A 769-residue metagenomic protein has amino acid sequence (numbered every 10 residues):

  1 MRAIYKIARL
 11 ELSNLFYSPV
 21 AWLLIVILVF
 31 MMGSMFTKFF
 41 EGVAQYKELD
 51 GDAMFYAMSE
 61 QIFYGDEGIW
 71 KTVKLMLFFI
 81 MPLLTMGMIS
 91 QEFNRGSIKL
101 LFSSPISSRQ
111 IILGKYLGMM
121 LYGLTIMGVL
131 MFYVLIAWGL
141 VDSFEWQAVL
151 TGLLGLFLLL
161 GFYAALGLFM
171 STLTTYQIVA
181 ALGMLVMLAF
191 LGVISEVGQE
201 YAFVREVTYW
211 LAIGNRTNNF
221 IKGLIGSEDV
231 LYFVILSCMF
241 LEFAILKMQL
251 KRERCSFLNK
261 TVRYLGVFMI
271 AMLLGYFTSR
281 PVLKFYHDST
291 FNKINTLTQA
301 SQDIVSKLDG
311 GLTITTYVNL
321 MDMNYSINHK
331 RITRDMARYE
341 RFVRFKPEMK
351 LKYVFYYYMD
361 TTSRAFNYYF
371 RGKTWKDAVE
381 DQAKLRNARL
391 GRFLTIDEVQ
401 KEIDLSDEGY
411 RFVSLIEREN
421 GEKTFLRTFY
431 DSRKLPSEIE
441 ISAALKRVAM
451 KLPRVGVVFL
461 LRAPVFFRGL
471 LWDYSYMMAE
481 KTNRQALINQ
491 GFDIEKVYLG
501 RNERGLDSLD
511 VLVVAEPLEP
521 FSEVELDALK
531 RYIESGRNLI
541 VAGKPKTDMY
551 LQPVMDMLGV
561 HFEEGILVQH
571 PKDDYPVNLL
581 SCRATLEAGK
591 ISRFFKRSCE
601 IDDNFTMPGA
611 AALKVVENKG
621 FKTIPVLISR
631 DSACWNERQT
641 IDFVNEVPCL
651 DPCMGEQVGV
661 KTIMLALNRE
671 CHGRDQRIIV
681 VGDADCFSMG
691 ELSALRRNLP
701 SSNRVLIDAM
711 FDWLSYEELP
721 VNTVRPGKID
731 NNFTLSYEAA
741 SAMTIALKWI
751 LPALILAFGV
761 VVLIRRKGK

Functional and structural regions predicted by a protein language model:
M1-I80, L84, Y116, K247-E253: Hydrophobic alpha-helical transmembrane segments
A8-V29, T175-L185, N259-V262, G266: Alpha-helical transmembrane segments and their helix-start/interface "positive-inside/aromatic belt" motifs in integral
S34-T37, Y56-K74, L113-T175: Secretory targeting signals
F39-Y64, A180-E253, P625-L627, V644-V647: Terminal transmembrane helical anchor/hairpin motif
P82-F102, Y116: Transmembrane helix boundary and interhelical loop/hinge segments in multi-pass membrane proteins
R254-V282, D288-K307, T313, E438-R454 (+2 more regions): Extracellular ligand-binding/catalytic regions of CAZymes and related secreted enzymes and adhesion modules
R280-E419, F425-A444, L452-R454, F459-E503 (+2 more regions): Juxtamembrane extramembrane loops of integral membrane proteins
Y474-E717: Acidic, S/T/G-rich, low-cysteine, solvent-exposed domains in lumenal/extracellular/periplasmic regions of secretory
